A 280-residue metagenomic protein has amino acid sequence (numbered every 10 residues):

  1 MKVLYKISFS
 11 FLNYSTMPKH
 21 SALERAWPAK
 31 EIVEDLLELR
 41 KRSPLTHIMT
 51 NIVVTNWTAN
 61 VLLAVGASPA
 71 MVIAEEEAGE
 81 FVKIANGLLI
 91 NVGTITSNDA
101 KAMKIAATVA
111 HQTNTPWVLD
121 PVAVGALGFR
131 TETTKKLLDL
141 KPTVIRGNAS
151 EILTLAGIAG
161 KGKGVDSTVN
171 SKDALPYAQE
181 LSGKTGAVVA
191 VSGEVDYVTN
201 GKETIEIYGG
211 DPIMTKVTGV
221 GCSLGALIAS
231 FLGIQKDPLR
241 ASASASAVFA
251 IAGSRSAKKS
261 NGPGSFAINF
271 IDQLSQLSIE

Functional and structural regions predicted by a protein language model:
L4, F11-N13, P18-S68: Glycine-rich phosphate/adenosyl-contacting loop at the front of the ribokinase-like
W27-K30, I251-E280: Charged C-terminal helix
V65-V109: Active-site cofactor/substrate anionic-group-binding motifs, chiefly glycine- and Lys/Arg-rich phosphate-binding loops
G66, T113-N114, G186: Glycine-centered short loops/turns at secondary-structure junctions
V109-L138, V144: Glycine/small-residue-rich loop that forms an oxyanion/phosphate-binding "nest" at active or ligand-binding sites
F129-T204: Conserved phosphate/ATP/ADP-binding segment of small-molecule kinases
T154, K216-A247: Short, small-residue alpha-helix embedded
Y208-T218: Short pre-catalytic strand/loop immediately N-terminal to key active-site residues, enriched for Gly-Thr
